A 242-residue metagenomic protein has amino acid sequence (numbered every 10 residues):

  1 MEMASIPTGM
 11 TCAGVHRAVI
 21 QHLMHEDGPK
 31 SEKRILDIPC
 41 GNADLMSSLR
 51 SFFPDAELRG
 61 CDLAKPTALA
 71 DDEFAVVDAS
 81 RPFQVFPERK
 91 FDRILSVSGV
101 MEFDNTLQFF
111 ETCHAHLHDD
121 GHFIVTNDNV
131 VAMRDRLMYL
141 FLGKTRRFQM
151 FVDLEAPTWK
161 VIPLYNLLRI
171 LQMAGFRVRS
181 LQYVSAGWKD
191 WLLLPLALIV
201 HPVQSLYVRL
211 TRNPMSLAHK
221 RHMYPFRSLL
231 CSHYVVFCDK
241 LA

Functional and structural regions predicted by a protein language model:
M1-R89, R93-V97, F110, L229-Y234 (+1 more regions): Conserved N-terminal segment of class I S-adenosyl-L-methionine
S98-E102: Short catalytic micro-motifs in class I SAM-dependent methyltransferases
D104-T112, H122-L241: S-adenosyl-L-methionine-dependent methyltransferase catalytic module, highlighting the catalytic core
